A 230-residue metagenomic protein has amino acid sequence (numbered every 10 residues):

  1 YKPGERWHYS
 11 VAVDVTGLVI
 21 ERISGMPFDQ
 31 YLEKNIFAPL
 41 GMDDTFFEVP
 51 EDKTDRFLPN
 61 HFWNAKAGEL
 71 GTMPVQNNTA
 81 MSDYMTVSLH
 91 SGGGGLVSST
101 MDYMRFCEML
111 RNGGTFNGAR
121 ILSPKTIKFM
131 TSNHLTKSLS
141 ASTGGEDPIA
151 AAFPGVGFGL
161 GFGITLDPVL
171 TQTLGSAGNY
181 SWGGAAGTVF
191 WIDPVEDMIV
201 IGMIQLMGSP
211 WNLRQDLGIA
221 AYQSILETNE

Functional and structural regions predicted by a protein language model:
Y1-L174: Short, surface-exposed loop or secondary-structure junction motifs that flank catalytic or metal-binding residues
S140, Q172, G202, W211-N212: Short acidic, gly/pro-rich beta-turn/loop elements at beta-sheet edges and active-site/ligand-binding grooves
L160, T188-F190: Residue-level detector of beta-strand structural context in well-folded domains
S181: Short, structured beta-strand/loop micro-motifs enriched in basic residues and often containing a Trp
G184-A186: Short, small/polar residue-rich loop motifs at catalytic or cofactor-binding pockets
F190-I192, D197-L206: Short, well-ordered beta-strand elements
M207-E230: Generic C-terminus detector
